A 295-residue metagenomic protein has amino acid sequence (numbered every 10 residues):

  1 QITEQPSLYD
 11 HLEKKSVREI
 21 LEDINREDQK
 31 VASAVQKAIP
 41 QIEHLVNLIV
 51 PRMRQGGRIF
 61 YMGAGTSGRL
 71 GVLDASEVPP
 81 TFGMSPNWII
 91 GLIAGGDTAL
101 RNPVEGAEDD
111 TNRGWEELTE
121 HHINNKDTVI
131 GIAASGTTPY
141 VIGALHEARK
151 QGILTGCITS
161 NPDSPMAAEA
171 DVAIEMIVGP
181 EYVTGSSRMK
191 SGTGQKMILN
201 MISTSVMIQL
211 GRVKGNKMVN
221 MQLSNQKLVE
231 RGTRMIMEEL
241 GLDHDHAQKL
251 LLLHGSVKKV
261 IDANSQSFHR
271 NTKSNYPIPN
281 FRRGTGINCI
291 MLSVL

Functional and structural regions predicted by a protein language model:
Q1-A34: Cofactor-/ligand-binding subdomain signature composed of acidic, glycine-rich, tryptophan-containing flexible loops
N25-V31, G91-R101, V229: Gly-rich Lys/Arg/Thr-decorated short loops/hinges at beta-loop-alpha junctions or inter-strand turns that position
K37-R52: A short, well-structured juxtamembrane/interface segment
F60-M197, V206-L210: Glycine-rich phosphate-binding loops that contact phosphosugars or nucleotide phosphates
V206-N271, Y276: Short, amphipathic alpha-helical interaction segments embedded in low-complexity terminal/linker regions of eukaryotic
G284-G286: Residue-identity detector for glycine
